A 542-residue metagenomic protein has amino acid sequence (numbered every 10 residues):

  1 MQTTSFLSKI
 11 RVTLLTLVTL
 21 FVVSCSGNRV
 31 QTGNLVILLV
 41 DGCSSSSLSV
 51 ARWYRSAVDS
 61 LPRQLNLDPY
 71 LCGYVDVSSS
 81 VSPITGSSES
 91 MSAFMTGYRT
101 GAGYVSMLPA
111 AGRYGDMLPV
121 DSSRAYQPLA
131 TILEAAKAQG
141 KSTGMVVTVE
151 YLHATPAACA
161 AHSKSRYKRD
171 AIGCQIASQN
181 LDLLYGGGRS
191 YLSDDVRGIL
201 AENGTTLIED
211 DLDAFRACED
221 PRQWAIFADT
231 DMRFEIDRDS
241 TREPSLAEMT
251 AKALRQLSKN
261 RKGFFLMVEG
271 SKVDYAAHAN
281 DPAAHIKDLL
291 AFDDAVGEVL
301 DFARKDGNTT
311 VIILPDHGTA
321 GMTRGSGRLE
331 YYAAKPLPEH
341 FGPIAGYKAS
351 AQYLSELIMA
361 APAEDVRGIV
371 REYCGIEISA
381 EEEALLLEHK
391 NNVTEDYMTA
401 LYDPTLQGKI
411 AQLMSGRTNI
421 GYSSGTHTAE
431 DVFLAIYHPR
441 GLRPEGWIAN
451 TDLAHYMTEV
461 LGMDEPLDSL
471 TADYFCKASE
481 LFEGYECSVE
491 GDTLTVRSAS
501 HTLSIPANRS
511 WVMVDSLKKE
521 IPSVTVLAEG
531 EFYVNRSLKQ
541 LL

Functional and structural regions predicted by a protein language model:
Q2-L14: Bacterial N-terminal signal peptides that target proteins for export
T13-V22: Bacterial N-terminal signal peptides
F21-Q31: Bacterial Sec-dependent signal peptides at the C-terminal "C-region" and cleavage site
G27-R29, G140, D306: Secondary-structure transition into beta-strands, especially the periplasmic turns and strand N-termini that construct
Q31-L35, G42, S46-S47, R52 (+1 more regions): Active-site-adjacent structural elements in enzyme catalytic domains
G33-N34, C43-L48, W53-A93, G101 (+4 more regions): A post-motif C-terminal structural segment
I37-L38, M145, I313: Structural beta-sheet core signal
R99-C174, N180, G188: Extracytoplasmic mature domains of secreted/periplasmic and thylakoid-lumen proteins
